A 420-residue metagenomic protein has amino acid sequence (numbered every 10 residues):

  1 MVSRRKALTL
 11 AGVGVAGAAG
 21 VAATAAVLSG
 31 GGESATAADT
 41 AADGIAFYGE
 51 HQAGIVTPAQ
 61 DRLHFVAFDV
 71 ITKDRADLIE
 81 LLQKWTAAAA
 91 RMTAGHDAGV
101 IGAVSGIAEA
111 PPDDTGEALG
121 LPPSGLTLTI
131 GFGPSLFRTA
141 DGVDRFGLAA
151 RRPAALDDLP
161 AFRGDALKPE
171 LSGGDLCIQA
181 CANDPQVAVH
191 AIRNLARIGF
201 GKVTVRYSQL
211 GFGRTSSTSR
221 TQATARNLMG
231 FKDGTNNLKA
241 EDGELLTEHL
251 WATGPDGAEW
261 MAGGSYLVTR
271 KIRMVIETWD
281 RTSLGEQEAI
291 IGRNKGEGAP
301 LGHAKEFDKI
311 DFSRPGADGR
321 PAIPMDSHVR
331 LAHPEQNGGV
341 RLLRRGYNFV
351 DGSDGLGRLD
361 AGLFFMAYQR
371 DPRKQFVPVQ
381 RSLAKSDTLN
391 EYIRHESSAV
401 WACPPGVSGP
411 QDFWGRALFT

Functional and structural regions predicted by a protein language model:
M1-V2: N-terminal secretory signal peptides
K6-T420: Long, histidine/aromatic-enriched segments associated with O2/redox biology
